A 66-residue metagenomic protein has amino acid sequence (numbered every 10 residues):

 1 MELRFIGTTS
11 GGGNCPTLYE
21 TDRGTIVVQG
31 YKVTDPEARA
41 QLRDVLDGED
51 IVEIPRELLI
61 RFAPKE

Functional and structural regions predicted by a protein language model:
M1-I6: Short, hydrophobic/aromatic-rich segments at coil-to-beta transitions
G7-T8, Q29-G30, R56: Pocket-edge structural micro-motifs
G13-E49: A short, structured beta-strand/loop element
R39-E66: C-terminal structural segments of small proteins and small subunits
